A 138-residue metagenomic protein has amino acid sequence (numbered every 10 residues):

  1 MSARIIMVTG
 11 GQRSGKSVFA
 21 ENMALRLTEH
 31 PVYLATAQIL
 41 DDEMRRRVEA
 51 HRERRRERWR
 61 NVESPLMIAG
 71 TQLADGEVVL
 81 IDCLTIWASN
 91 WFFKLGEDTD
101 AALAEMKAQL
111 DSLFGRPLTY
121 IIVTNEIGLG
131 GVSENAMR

Functional and structural regions predicted by a protein language model:
M1-A3, V78-I81, A104-D111: SAM-dependent methyltransferases
S2-L73: Conserved P-loop
R4-V8, P31, E77-I86, L118-I122: Generic beta-sheet signal
S14-E21, E77-V79, D111-Y120: Short, functional N-terminal and low-complexity linear motifs
A24-R26, D42, C83-I86, I121-E126: Short amphipathic alpha-helical segments, especially helix-boundary/capping motifs
A50-R52, V79, R138: Short, hinge-like loop/turn segments at secondary-structure boundaries
R54-A102: Helix-adjacent hinge/juxtasegments
A88-R138: Replace "adjacent to P-loop NTPase cores in ATP/GTP-dependent enzymes" with "adjacent to NTP-binding cores
